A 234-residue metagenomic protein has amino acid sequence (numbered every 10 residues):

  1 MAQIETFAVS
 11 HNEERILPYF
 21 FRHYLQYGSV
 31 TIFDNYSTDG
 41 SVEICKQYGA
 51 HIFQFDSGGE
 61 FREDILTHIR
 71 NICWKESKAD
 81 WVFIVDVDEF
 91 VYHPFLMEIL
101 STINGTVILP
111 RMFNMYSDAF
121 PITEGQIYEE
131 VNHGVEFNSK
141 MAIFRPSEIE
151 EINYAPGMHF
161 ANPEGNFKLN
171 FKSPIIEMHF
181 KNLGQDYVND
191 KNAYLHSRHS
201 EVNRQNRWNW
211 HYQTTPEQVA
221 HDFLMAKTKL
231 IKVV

Functional and structural regions predicted by a protein language model:
Q3-I4, A79, G105: Local beta-strand N-terminus motif with an aromatic residue
Q3-R22, Y36: Active-site beta-to-alpha loop of glycosyltransferases that engages the nucleotide-sugar donor
Y19-F20, I44, E98-I99: A short acidic, amphipathic alpha-helical/loop segment
H23-G58: Acidic donor-binding segment of Leloir-type glycosyltransferases
C45-I84: Active-site-proximal specificity loops/subdomain of glycosyltransferases
E63-N71, Y92-V234: Catalytic-site signature of metal-activated, phosphate-bearing donor transferases, centered on the GT-A/GT-A-like
D86-F90: The conserved acidic donor/metal-binding loop of glycosyltransferases
